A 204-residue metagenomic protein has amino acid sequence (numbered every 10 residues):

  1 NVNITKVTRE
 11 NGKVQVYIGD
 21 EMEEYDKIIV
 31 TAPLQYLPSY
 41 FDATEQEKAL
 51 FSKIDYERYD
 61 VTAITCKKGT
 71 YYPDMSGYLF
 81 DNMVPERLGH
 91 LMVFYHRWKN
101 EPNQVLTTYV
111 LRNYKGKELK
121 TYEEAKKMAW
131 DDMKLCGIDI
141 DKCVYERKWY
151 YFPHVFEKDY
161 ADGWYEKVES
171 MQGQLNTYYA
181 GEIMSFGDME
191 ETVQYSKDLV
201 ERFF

Functional and structural regions predicted by a protein language model:
N3: Conserved acidic residues
K6-L106, V110-L119: Mid-domain catalytic core of redox enzymes that form a hydrophobic substrate pocket/lid adjacent to a catalytic redox
Y95-F204: Conserved flavin/dinucleotide-binding core of flavoenzymes
